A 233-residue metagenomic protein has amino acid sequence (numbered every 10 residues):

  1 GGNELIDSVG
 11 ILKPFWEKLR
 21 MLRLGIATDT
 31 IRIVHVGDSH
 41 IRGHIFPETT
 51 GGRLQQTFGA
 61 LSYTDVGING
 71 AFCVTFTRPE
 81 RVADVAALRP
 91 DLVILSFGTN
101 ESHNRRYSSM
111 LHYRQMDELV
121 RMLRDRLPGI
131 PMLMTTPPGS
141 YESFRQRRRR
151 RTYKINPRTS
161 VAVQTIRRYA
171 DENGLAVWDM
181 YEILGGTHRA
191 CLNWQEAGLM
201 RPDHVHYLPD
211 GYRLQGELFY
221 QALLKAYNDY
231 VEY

Functional and structural regions predicted by a protein language model:
G1-H35, T77-R81: Membrane/wall-proximal cationic-aromatic binding patches
S8-I11, F15, R42, F46 (+10 more regions): Stable alpha-helical elements in mature extracytoplasmic
T30-I130: Conserved SGNH/GDSL esterase-like catalytic core that processes O-acyl groups on lipids and polysaccharides
S39-H40, T136, L208: Ser/Thr-glycine-rich phosphate-binding loops at phosphate-binding pockets of nucleotides, nucleotide cofactors
S96, T135-T136: Alpha/beta-hydrolase-fold catalytic nucleophile elbow
T99, P138-Y141: Active-site-proximal loop/turn and secondary-structure-junction residues that shape catalytic pockets, frequently
L111-T135, Y153, T159-L175: Charged, glycine-enriched surface loops/patches that mediate electrostatic binding to polyanionic ligands
S140-Y233: Catalytic His-Asp segment of secreted/periplasmic serine-dependent ester chemistry enzymes
